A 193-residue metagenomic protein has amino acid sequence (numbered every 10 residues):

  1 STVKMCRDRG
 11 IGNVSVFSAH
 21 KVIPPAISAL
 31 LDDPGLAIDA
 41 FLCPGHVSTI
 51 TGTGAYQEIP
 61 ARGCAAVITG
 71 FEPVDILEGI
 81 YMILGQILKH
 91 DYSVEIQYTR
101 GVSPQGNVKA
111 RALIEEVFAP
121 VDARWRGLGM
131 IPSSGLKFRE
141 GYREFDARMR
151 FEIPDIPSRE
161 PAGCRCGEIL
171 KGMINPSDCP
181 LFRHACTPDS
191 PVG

Functional and structural regions predicted by a protein language model:
S1-P44: Active-site histidine-anchored catalytic micro-motif
G10, K89-H90, G172: Short loop/turn hinge sites at secondary-structure boundaries
F17-A19, L36-P104: A conserved active-site cap/scaffold subdomain adjacent to cofactor or substrate pockets
P24-L30, T53-Y56, M149, R165: Glycine-rich, charged/polar anion/phosphate-binding loops that engage phosphate groups from diverse ligands
G45, G70-F71, G129, E168 (+2 more regions): Active-site proximal loops enriched in glycine and acidic residues that flank catalytic Cys/His/Asp and coordinate
E78-E168: Internal helical hairpin/lid segments
P154-G193: Cysteine-cluster motifs in flexible loop/terminal segments that predominantly coordinate metals
